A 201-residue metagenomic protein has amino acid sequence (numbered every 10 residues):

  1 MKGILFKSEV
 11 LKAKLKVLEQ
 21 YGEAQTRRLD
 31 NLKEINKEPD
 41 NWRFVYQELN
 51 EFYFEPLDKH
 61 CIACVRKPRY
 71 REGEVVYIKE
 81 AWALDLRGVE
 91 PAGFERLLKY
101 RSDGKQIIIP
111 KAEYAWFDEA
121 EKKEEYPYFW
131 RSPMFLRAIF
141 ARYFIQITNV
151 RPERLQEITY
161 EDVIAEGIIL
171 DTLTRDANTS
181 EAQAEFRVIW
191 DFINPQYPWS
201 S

Functional and structural regions predicted by a protein language model:
M1-S201: Secondary-structure transition motif
